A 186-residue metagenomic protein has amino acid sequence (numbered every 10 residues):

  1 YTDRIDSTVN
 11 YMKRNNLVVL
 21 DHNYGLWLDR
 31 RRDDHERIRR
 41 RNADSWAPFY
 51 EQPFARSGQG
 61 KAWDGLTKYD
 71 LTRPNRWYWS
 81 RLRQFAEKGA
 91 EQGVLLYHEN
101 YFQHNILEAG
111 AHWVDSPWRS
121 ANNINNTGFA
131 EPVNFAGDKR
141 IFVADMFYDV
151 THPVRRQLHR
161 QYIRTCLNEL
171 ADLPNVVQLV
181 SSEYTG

Functional and structural regions predicted by a protein language model:
Y1-G186: Active-site mouth of glycoside hydrolases
